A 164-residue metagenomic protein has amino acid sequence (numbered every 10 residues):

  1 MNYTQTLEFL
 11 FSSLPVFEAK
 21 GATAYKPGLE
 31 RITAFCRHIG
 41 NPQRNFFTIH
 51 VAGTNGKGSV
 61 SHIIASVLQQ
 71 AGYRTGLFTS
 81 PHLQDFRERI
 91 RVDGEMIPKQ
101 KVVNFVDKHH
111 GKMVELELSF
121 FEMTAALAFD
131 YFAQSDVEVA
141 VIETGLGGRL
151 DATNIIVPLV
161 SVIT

Functional and structural regions predicted by a protein language model:
M1-A52, V60-H62, S66-A71: Short functional linear segments
A22-L29, A34-R44, Q70-I156: ATP-dependent carboxylate-amine ligase catalytic core
K57: Catalytic cores of secreted/periplasmic lytic hydrolases that degrade extracellular macromolecules
V160-T164: Conserved beta-strand/loop subsegment of P-loop NTPase cores
